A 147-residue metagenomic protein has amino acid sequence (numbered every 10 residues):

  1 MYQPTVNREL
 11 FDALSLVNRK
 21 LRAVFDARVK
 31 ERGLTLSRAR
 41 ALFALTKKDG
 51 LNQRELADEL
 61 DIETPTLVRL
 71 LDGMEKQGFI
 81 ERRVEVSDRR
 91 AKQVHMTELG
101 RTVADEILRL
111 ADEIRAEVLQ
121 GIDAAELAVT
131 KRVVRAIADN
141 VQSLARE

Functional and structural regions predicted by a protein language model:
M1-R32: N-terminal leader segment of winged-helix/HTH proteins
R8-D12, R32-F43, R54: Short alpha-helical elements of helix-turn-helix
S15-N18, F43-K47, L108: Short, locally clustered residues in the helix-turn-helix/winged-helix DNA-binding domain
K20, V24, R40-F43, T102: Pre-recognition alpha-helix immediately N-terminal to the DNA-recognition helix within helix-turn-helix or winged-helix
R22, G50, D72-R132, D139: Charged, amphipathic alpha-helical coiled-coil/dimerization segments
A57: The alpha-helix within a helix-turn-helix
